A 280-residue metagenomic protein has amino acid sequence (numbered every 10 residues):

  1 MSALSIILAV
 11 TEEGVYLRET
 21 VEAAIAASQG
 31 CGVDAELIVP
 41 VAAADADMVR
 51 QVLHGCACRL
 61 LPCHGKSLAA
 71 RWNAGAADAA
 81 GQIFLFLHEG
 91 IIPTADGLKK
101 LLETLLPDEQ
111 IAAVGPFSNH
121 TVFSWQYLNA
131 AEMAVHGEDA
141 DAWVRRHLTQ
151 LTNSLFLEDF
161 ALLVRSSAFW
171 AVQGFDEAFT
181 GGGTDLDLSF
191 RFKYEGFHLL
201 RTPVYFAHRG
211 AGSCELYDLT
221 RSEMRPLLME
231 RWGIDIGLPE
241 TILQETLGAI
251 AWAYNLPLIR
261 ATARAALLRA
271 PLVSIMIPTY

Functional and structural regions predicted by a protein language model:
M1-A26, W252-Y280: N-proximal low-complexity "stem/linker" segments adjacent to membrane-targeting elements
A24-P62: Acidic donor-binding segment of Leloir-type glycosyltransferases
A69-A70, A77, H120, D141-S167: A recurrent flexible, glycine/aromatic-enriched loop bordering the glycosyltransferase active site that acts as
F84: Short aromatic/hydrophobic "clamp" motif used to bind/position activated sugar donors
H88-I92: The conserved acidic donor/metal-binding loop of glycosyltransferases
A95-A130: Conserved donor NDP-sugar-binding/catalytic core segment of glycosyltransferases
L155-Q173, A178-Y205: A short, conserved alpha-helix in the catalytic core of glycosyltransferases
G182, L200-L219, L227-L228: Active-site donor/metal-binding and catalytic loop motifs of nucleotide-sugar-dependent glycosylation enzymes
